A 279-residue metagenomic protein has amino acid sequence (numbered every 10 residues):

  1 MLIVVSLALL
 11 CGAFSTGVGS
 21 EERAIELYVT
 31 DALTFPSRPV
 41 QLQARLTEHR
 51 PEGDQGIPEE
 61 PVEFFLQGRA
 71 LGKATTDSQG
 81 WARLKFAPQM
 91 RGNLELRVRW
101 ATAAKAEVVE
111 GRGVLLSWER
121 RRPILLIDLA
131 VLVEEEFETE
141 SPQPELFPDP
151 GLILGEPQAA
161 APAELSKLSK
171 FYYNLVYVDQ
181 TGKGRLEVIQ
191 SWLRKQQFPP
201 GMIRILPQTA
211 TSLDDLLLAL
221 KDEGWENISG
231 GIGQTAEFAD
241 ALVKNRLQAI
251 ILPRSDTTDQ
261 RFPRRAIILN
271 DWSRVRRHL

Functional and structural regions predicted by a protein language model:
T16-Q41, L115-E119: Beta-strand-rich domain onsets/edges
F35-D54: Beta-strand-rich structural segments
E52-E63: Short, ordered, surface-exposed loop/turn motifs in non-cytosolic proteins
P61-G72: Short amphipathic beta-strand segments in non-cytosolic proteins
T75-F86: Glycine-centered loop-to-beta-strand initiation motif
P88-G92: Surface-exposed, short loops/turns at beta-strand junctions within beta-sandwich domains
R121-L213: Conserved, compact domain cores that house catalytic/ligand-binding motifs in diverse enzymes and effector modules
G182-L279: C-terminal cap/substrate-recognition subdomain and adjoining C-terminal extension of metal-dependent phosphatase-like
